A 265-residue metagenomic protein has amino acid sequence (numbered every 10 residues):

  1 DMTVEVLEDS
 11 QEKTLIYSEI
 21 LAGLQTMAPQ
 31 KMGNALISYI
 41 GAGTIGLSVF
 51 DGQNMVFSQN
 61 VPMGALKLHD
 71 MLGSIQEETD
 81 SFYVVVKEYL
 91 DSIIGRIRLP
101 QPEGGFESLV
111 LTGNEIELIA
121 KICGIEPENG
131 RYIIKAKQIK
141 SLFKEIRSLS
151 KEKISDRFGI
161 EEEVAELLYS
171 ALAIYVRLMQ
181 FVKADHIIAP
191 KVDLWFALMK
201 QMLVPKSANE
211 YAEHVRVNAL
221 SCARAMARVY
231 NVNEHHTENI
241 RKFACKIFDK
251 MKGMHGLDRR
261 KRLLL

Functional and structural regions predicted by a protein language model:
D1-N34, V49-D51, F57-L265: Helical "lid/coupling" subdomains associated with nucleotide-phosphate turnover
A35-Y39: Short glycine-aspartate micro-motif
G41-G43, L47: Active-site-adjacent helix-turn-beta-strand microarchitecture at beta-sheet edges that either contains or buttresses
